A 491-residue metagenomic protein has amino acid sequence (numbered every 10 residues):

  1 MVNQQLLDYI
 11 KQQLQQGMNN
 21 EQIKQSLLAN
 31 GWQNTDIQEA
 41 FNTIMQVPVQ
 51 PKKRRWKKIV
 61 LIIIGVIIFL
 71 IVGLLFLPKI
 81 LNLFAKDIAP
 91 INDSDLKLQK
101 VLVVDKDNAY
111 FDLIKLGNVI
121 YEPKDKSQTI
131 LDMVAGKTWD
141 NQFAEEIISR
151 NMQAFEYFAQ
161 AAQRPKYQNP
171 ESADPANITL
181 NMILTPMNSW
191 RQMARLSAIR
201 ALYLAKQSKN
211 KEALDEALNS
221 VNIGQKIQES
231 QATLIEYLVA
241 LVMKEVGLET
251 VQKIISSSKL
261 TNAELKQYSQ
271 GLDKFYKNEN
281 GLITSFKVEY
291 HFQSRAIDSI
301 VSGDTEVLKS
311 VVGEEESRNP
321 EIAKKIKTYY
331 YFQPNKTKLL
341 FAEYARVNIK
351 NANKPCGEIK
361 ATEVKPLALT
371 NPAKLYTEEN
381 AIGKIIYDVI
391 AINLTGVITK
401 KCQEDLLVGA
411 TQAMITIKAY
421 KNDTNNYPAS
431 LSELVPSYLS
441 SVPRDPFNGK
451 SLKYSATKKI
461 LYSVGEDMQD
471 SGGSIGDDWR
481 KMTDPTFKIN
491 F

Functional and structural regions predicted by a protein language model:
M1-P48: Eukaryotic low-complexity, mixed-charge intrinsically disordered interaction/regulatory segments enriched in acidic
Q50-I63, I67-F491: Short acidic linear motifs
